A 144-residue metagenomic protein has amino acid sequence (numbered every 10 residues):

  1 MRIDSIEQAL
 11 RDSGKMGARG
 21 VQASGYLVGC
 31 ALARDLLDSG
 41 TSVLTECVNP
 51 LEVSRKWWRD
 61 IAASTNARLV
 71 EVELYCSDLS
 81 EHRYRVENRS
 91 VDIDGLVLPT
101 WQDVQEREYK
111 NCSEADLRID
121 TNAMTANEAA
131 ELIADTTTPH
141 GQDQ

Functional and structural regions predicted by a protein language model:
M1-T41: Conserved substrate/cofactor phosphate-moiety recognition/catalytic segment in nucleotide-dependent phosphotransferases
S5-E7, Y75-E81, M124-T125: Conserved nucleotide-binding/hydrolysis micro-motifs of P-loop NTPases
G17-G20, A62-S64, N88-V91: Short, hinge-like loop/turn segments at secondary-structure boundaries
R34-D38, A62-A67, Y109-C112: Conserved catalytic network of the ASCE P-loop NTPase/AAA+ motor domain
V43-C47, E71, R118-D120: Short catalytic-loop micro-motif centered on adjacent basic/acidic residues
E52-L69: Short, electropositive alpha-helical surface patch
T65-V86, I119: Conserved phosphate-donor/acceptor-positioning beta-strand/loop module used by diverse small-molecule
E87-L132, P139-Q144: Small-molecule kinase domains that catalyze NTP-dependent phosphoryl transfer to phosphate-bearing small molecules
